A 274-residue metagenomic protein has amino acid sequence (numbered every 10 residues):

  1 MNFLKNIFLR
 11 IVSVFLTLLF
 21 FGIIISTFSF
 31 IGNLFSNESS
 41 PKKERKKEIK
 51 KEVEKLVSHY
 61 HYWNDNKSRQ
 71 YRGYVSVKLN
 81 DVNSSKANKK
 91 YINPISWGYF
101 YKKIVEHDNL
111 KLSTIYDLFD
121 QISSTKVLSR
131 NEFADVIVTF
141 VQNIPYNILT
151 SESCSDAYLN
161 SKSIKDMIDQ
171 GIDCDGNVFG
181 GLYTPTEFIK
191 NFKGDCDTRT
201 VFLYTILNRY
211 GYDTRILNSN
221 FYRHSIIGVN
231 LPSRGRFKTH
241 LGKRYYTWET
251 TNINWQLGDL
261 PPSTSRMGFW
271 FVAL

Functional and structural regions predicted by a protein language model:
N2-L274: A structural boundary/capping signal
